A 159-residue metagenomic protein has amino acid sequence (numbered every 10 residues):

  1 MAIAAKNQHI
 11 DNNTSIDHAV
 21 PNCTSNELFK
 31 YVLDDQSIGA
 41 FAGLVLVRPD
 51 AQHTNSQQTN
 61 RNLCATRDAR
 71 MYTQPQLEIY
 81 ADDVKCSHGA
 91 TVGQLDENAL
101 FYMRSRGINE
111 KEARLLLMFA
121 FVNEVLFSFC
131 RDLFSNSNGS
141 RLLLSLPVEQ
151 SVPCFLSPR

Functional and structural regions predicted by a protein language model:
M1-F101, S105-I108, V122, F129-V148 (+1 more regions): Conserved beta-strand/loop scaffold segments within soluble protein domains that form the structured core and edges
